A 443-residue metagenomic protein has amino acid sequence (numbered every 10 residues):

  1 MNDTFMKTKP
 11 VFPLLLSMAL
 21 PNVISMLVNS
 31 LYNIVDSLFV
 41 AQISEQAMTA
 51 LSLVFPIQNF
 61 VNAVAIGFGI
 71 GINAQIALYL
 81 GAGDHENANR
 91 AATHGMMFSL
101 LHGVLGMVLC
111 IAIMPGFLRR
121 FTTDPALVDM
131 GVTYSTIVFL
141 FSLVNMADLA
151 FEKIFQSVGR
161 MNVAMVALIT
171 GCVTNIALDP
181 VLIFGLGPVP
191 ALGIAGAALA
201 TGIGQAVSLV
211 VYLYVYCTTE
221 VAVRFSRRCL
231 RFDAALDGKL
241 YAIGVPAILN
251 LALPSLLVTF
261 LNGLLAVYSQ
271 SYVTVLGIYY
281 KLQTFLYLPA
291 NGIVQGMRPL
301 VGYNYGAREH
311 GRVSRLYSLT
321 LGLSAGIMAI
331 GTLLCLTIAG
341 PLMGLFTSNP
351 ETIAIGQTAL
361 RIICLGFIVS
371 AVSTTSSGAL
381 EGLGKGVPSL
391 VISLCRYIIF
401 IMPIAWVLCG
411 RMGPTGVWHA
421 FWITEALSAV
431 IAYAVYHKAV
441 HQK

Functional and structural regions predicted by a protein language model:
M1-A19, I76-L143, V189-V245, V301-G366 (+1 more regions): Short alpha-helical transmembrane segments in multi-pass integral membrane proteins
T8, F12-L31, V35, I57-V64 (+6 more regions): Residue-level signal for short hydrophobic patches within transmembrane helices of multi-pass membrane transporters
S17-D36, I137, G171, G204-S208 (+4 more regions): Transmembrane helical elements of multi-pass membrane transporters/channels
L27, L31-T49, L118-P125, V181-L192 (+4 more regions): Helix-terminus/linker motif at the lipid-water interface of multi-pass membrane proteins
F39-N59, A126-M130, I194-G196, L236-I243 (+5 more regions): Interfacial/gating helices of multi-pass transporter permease domains
M48-V108, N145-G159, V163-A164, N262 (+2 more regions): Small-residue-rich hydrophobic transmembrane alpha-helices
F60-A63, M107, N175-P180, L209-L213 (+4 more regions): Hydrophobic transmembrane alpha-helices of multi-pass small-molecule transporters
G69, N73, V138-Q156, A164-C172 (+5 more regions): Short runs within selected transmembrane alpha-helices of multi-pass transporters and secretion channels
